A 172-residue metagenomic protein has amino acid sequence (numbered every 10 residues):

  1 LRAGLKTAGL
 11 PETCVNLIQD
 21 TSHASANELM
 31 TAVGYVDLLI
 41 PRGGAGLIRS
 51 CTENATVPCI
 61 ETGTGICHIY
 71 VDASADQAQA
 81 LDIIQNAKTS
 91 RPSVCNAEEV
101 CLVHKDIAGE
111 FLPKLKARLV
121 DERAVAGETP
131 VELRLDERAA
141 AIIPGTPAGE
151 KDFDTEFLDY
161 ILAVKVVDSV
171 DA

Functional and structural regions predicted by a protein language model:
L1-A78: Rossmann-like NAD(P) dinucleotide-binding subdomain of oxidoreductase/dehydrogenase enzymes
L47-D171: ALDH superfamily catalytic-core signature
